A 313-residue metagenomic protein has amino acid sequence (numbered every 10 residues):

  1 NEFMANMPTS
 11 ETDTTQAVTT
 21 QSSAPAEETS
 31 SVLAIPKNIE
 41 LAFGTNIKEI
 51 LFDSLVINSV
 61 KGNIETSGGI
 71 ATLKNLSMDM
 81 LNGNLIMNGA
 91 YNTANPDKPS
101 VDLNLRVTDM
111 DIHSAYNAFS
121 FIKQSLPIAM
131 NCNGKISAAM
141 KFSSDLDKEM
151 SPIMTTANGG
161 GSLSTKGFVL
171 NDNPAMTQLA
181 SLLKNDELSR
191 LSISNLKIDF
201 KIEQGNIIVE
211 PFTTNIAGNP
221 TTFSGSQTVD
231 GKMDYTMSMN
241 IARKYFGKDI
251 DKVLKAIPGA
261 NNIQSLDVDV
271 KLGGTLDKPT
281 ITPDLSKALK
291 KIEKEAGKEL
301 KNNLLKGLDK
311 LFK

Functional and structural regions predicted by a protein language model:
N1-D13, I35-V56, K61-K278, S286-K290: Small-residue helix/turn framework positions
P8-A34: Intrinsically disordered, low-complexity segments enriched in small/polar residues
E28, N261, K271, E299-N303 (+1 more regions): N-terminal functional modules and adjacent low-complexity/disordered segments of proteins
P279-K313: Gram-negative outer-membrane assembly/targeting C-terminal domains
